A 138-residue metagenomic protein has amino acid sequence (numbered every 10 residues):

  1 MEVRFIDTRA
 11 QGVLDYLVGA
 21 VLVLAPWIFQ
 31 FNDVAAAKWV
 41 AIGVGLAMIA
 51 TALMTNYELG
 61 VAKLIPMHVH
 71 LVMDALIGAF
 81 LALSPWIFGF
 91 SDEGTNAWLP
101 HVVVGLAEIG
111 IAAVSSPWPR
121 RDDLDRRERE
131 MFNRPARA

Functional and structural regions predicted by a protein language model:
V18-K38: Membrane-helix boundary elements
A37-A47, V102: Structural signature of hydrophobic alpha-helical transmembrane segments
M48-I65: Membrane-helix boundary/interface segments in integral membrane proteins
H70-P85: Hydrophobic alpha-helical membrane segments
L83-P100: Membrane-helix boundary connector in multi-pass membrane proteins
F88, E108-D125: Membrane-water interface at the C-terminal end of transmembrane alpha helices
L124-A138: Short, highly charged, low-complexity non-transmembrane loops/tails of multi-pass membrane proteins
